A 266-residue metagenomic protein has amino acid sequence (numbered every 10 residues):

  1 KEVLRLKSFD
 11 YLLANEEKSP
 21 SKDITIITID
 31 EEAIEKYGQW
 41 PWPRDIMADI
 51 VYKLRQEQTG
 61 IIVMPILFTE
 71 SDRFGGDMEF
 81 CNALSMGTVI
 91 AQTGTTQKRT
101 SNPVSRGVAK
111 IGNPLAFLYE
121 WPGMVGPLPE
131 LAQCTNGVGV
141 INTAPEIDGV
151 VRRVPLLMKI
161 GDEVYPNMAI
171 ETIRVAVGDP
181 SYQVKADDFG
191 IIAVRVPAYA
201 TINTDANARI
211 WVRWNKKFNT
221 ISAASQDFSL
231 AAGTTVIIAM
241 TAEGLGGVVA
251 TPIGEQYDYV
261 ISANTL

Functional and structural regions predicted by a protein language model:
K1-N207, W211, N215-K217, A231-T265: Non-transmembrane functional regions of envelope-associated proteins
I221-A231: A Trp-anchored, charged/polar loop motif used as the substrate-binding/catalytic surface of acyl/ester-handling
